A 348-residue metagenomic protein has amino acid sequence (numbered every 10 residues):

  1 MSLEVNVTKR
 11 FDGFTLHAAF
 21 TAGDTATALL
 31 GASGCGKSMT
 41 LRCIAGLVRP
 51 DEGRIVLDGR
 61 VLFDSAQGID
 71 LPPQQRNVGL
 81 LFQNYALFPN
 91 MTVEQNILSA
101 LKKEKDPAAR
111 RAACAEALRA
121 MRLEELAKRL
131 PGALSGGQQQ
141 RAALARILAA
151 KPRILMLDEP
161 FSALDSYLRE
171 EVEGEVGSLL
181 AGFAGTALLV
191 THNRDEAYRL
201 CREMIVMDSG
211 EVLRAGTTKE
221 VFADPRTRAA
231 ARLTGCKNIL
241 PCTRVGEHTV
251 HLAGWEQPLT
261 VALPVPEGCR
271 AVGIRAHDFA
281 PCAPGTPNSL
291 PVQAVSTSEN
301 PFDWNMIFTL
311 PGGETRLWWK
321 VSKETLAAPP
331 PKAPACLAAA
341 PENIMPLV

Functional and structural regions predicted by a protein language model:
V5-A26, L30-A32, S38-M39, G46-R49 (+3 more regions): Non-catalytic connector elements of ABC transporters
S38-L41, R141-A142: ABC ATPase nucleotide-binding domain helices that frame the ATP-binding cleft
R42-C43, E203: The short alpha-helix immediately C-terminal to the Walker A/P-loop
L47, V78, F82-F88, N193: Catalytic "switch" loops of ABC-type ATPases
V48-R49, V56, K102, A181: A position-specific signal in ABC ATPase nucleotide-binding domains
R54-R76: ABC ATPase NBD Q-loop/coupling interface
N77, T92-A229: ABC ATPase nucleotide-binding domains
A223-G246, G273: C-terminal boundary and immediately downstream tail of ABC-type ATPase nucleotide-binding domains
